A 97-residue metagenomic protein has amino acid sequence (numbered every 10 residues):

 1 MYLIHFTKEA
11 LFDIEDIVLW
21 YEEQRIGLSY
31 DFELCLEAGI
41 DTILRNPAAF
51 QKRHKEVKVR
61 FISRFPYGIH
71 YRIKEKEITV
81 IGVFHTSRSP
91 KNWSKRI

Functional and structural regions predicted by a protein language model:
M1, E23-I26, L44-A48, I62: Residues in soluble alpha-helical coiled-coils and helical-bundle/repeat scaffolds
M1, L11-I14, E37-I40, I78 (+1 more regions): Low-complexity, intrinsically disordered short peptide segments enriched in small/polar/basic residues
M1-E33: Arg/Lys-rich, positively charged N-terminal/basic patches that mediate binding to nucleic acids
K8, D13, I17, G39-T42 (+3 more regions): Residue-level recognition of specific faces of alpha-helices
E9, F32, A49, V83 (+1 more regions): Catalytic cores of transferase enzymes with a strong primary signal for eukaryotic protein kinases
D16-L19, S29-D31, Q51, E56 (+1 more regions): Solvent-exposed interaction patches of small proteins and small membrane subunits
A38, R45-I78: Basic/aromatic recognition patch in beta-strand/loop cores that engages polyanionic ligands
G68, R72-I97: Enriched for short, Lys/Arg-rich terminal
